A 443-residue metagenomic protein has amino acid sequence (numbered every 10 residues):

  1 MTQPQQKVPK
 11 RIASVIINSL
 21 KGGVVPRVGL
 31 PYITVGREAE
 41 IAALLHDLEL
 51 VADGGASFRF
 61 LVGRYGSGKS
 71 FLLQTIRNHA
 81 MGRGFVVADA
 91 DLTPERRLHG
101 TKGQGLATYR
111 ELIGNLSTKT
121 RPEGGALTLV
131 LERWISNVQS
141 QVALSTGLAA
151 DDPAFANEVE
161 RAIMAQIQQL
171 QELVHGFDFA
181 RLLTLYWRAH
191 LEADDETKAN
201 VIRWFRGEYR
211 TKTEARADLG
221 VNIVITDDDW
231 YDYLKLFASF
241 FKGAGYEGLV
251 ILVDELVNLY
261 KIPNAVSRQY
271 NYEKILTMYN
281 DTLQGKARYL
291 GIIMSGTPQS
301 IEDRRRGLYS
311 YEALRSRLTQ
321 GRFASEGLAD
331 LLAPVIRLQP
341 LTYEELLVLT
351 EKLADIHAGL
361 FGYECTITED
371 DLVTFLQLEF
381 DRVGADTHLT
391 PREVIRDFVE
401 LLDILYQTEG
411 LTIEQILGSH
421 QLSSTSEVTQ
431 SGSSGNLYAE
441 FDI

Functional and structural regions predicted by a protein language model:
M1-S57, A143, A156, L411-I443: A short, basic N-terminal segment
P4-K7, R11, K198-E369: The catalytic "switch" region of P-loop NTPases
L30, T34-E38, G66, K102 (+8 more regions): Conserved phosphate/pyrophosphate-binding and hydrolysis machinery centered on Walker-type P-loop NTPases, extending
I41, L73, G105-Y109, R268-I275: Amphipathic alpha-helical segments in well-structured domains
F60, S67, F71-A244, Y406-G410: P-loop NTPase nucleotide-binding core
Y65-S70, V257-N258, T390: Gly/Ser/Thr-rich loops at beta-strand to alpha-helix junctions that form or flank small-molecule/cofactor-binding
L185-R203, S325-A329, Q339-I443: C-terminal alpha-helical "lid" subdomain
